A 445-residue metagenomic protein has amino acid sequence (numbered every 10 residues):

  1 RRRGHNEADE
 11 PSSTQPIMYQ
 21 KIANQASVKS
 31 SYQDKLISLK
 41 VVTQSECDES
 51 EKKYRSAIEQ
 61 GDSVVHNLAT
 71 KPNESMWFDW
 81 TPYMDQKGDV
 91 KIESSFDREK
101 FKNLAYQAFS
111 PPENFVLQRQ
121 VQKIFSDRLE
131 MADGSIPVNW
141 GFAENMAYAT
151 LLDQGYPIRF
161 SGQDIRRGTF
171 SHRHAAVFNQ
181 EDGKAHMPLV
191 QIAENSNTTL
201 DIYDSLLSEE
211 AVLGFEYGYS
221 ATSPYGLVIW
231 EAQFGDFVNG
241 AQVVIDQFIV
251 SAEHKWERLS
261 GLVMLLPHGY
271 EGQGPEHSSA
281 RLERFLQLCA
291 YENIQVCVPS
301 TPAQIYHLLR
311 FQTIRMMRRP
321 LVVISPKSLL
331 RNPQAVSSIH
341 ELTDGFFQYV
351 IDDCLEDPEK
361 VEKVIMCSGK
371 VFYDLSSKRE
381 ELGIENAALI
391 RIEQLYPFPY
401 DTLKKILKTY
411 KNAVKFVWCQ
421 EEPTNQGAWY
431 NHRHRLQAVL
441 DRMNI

Functional and structural regions predicted by a protein language model:
R1-V298, P302-I445: Flexible, glycine-rich loop/tail regions that form catalytic "lids" or insertion modules at the edges of active sites
